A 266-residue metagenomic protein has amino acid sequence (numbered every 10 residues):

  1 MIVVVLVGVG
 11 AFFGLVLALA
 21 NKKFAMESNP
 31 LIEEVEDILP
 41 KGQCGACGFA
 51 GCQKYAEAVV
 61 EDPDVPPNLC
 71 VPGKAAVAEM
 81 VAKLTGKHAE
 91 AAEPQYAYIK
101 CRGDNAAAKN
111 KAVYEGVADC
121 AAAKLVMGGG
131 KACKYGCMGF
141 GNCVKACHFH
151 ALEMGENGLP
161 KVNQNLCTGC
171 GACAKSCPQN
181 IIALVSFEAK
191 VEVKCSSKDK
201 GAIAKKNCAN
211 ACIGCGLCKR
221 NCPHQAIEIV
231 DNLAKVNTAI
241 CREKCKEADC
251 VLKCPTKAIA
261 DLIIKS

Functional and structural regions predicted by a protein language model:
M1-N221, Q225, C241, A248-K253 (+1 more regions): Ferredoxin-type iron-sulfur electron-transfer modules and their immediate structural context
D199-K200, L233, N237: Cys/His-clustered metal-coordination modules, chiefly Zn-binding fingers
L217, I227-K235: Strongly charged, low-complexity linkers/loops
